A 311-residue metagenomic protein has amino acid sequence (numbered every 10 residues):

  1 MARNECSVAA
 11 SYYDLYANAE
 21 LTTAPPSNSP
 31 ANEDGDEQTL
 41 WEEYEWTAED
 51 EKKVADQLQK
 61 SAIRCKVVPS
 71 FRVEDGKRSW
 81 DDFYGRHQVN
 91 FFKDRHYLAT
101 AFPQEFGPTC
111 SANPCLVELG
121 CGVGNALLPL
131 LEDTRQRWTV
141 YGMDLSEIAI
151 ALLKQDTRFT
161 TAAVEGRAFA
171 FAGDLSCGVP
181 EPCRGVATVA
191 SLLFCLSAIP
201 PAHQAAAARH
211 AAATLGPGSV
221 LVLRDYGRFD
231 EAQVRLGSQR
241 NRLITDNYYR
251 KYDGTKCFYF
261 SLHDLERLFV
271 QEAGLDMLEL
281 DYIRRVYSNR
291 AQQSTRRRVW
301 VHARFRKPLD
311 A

Functional and structural regions predicted by a protein language model:
A2-E74: N-terminal auxiliary segments of SAM/dcSAM-dependent transferases
F91-N113, P129: Conserved alpha-helix/loop element of class I SAM-dependent methyltransferases that forms part of the SAM/SAH-binding
P114-G178: Class I SAM-dependent methyltransferase SAM/SAH-binding core
V179-A190: A short acidic, Gly/Pro-enriched loop at the edge of an enzyme's catalytic core that lines a small-molecule cofactor
A205-P217: A short glycine-rich, Lys/Arg-flanked "PGG" loop and its adjoining helix->strand segment in the class I
G218-D225: Conserved beta-strand signature within the Rossmann-like core of class I S-adenosyl-L-methionine
G227-N289: C-terminal alpha-helical "lid/dimerization" subdomain adjacent to the S-adenosyl-L-methionine
A273, V286-A311: Core SAM-dependent methyltransferase catalytic element
